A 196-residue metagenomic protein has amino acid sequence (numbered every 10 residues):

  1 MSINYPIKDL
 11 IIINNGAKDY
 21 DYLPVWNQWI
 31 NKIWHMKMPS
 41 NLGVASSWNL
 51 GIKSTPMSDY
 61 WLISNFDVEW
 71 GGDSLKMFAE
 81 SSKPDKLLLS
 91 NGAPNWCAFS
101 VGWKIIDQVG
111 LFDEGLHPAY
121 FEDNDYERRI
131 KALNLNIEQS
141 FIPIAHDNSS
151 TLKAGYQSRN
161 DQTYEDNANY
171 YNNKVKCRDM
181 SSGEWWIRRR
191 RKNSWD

Functional and structural regions predicted by a protein language model:
S2-K37: Acidic donor-binding segment of Leloir-type glycosyltransferases
M38-T55: Glycine-rich, basic loop-to-helix element that forms the pyrophosphate-binding segment of sugar-nucleotide handling
G43, D67-G71, H117, D125: A short, conserved beta-strand element in the Rossmann-like catalytic core that flanks the donor/metal-binding loop
S58-E69: Short beta-strand-to-loop acidic/aromatic patch adjacent to the donor-nucleotide binding site
D73-S90: Conserved donor-nucleotide/metal-binding helix-loop-beta segment in metal-dependent transferases, i.e., the alpha-helix
L87-F99: Short beta-strand-to-loop element that shapes/binds the nucleotide-sugar donor at the catalytic cleft/hinge
C97-G110: Conserved nucleotide-sugar donor-binding and metal-coordinating catalytic region shared by glycosyltransferases
P118-D196: C-terminal catalytic/acceptor-binding lobe
